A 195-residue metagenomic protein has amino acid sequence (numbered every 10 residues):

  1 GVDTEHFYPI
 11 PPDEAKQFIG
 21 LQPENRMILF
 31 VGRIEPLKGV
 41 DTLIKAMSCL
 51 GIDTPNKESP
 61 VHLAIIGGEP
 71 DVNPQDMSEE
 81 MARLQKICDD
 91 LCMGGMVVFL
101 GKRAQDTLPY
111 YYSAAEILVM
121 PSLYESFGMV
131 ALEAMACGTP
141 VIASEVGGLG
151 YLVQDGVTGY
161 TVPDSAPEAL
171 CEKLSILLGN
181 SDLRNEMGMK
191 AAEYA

Functional and structural regions predicted by a protein language model:
Y8-L21: A short helix/loop element that forms part of the nucleotide-sugar donor recognition site in Leloir-type
Q22-K38, I44-M47, L63-A64: Conserved donor-binding/catalytic core segment of Leloir-type glycosyltransferases
D76-R103: Nucleotide-activated donor-binding/catalytic signature segment of Leloir-type glycosyltransferases, i.e., the conserved
K102-R103, Y110-A115: Short alpha-helical donor nucleotide-sugar binding micro-motif in glycosyltransferases
L123: Aromatic "clamp/platform" in nucleotide-sugar-dependent glycosyltransferases that forms part of the donor/acceptor
P140-A143, V153: Short hydrophobic beta-strand element within catalytic cores of glycosyltransferases and related nucleotide-activated
D155-G156, Y160-P167, I176-S181: Conserved acidic donor-binding segment of nucleotide-sugar-dependent glycosyltransferases
A169, I176, L183-A195: A short, well-ordered alpha-helix in the C-terminal region of glycosyltransferases
